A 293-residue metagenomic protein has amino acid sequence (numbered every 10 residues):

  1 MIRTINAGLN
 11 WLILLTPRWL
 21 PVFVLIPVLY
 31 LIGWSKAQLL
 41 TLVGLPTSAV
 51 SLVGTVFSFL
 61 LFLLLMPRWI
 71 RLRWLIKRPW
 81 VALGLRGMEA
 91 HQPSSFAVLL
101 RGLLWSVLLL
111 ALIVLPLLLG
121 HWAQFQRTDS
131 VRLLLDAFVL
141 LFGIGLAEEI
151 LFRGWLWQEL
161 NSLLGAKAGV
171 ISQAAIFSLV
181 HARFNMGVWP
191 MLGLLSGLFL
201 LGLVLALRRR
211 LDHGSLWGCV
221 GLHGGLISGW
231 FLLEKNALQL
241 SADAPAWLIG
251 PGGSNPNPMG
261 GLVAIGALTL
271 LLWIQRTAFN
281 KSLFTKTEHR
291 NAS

Functional and structural regions predicted by a protein language model:
M1, I5-F23: N-terminal membrane topogenic signal
I2-L9, K36-V53, I76-I150, W157-Q158 (+3 more regions): Juxtamembrane helix-loop-helix connectors linking adjacent transmembrane helices in multi-pass membrane enzymes
L15-L75, F96-G102, L135-D136, P256-G266: Alpha-helical transmembrane segments in multi-pass membrane proteins
I26-W34, L110-P116, A174-R183, G224-N236: Aromatic-anchored segments of alpha-helical transmembrane domains
S35, G193-G250: Functionally important transmembrane alpha-helices
L110-I113, A137, L141, G145 (+2 more regions): Small-polar-interrupted transmembrane alpha-helices in polytopic inner-membrane proteins
A147-S172, L207-S215: Membrane-interface helix/loop boundary segments of multi-pass membrane proteins
G224-S293: C-terminal membrane module of polytopic membrane proteins
